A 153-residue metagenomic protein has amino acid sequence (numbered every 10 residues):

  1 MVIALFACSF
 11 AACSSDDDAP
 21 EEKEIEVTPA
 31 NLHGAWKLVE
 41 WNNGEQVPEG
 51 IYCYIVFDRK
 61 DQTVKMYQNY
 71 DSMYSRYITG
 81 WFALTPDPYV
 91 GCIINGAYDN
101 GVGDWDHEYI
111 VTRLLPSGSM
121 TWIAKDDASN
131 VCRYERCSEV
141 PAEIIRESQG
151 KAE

Functional and structural regions predicted by a protein language model:
M1-S9: Bacterial N-terminal signal peptides
C8-H33, C137-E153: Bacterial Sec-dependent N-terminal signal peptides
L32, I55-V64, T85-Y89, V111-M120 (+1 more regions): Short, solvent-exposed coil/turn segments at beta-strand boundaries
G34-D61, A97-D104: Short, solvent-exposed loop/hinge segments that bridge or flank secondary-structure elements
L38, Y77, W81-L84, S119-I123: Buried hydrophobic residues that stabilize the cores of well-folded domains
E40-N42, M66-Y70, N95-A97, I123-D126: Beta-turn initiation residues at beta-strand->coil junctions
V47-C92: N-terminal glycine/threonine-rich, aromatic-flanked beta-hairpin/loop signature
G91-E153: Beta-sheet ligand-binding and adhesion/scaffold domains
